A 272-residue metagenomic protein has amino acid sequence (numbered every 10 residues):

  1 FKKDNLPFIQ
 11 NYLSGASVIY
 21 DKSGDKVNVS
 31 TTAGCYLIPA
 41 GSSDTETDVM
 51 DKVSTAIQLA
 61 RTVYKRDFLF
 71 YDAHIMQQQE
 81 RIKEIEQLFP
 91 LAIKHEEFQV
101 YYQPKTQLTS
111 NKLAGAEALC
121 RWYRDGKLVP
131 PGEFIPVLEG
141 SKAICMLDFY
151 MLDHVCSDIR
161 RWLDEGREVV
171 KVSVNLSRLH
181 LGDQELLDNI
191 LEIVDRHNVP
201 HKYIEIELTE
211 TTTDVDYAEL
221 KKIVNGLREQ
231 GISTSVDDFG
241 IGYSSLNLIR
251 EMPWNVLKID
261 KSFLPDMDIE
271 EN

Functional and structural regions predicted by a protein language model:
F1-N5, D21-K26, S30-V49, H74-Q77 (+4 more regions): Catalytic strand-loop-helix junctions within cyclic-nucleotide turnover domains
F8, L108, K112-E117, K142-E219: Catalytic core of bacterial c-di-GMP phosphodiesterases, primarily the EAL and HD-GYP domains, capturing alpha-helical
N11-D21, D25, T32-G41, D48-V63 (+8 more regions): Cyclic nucleotide signaling catalytic output domains
S14, H95-Y101, C145, V169: PAS/PAS-like sensory domains
D21, T45, Q77-E84, K94 (+5 more regions): Signal-transducing alpha-helical linker
T32, Y36, Y101-Q103, L119-R121 (+4 more regions): A cross-family glycoside hydrolase active-site/sugar-binding cleft signature
R81-V137, N175, V236: Active-site core of bacterial EAL-family cyclic-dinucleotide phosphodiesterase domains
L191-M267: The catalytic core of metal-dependent phosphodiesterases that act on cyclic dinucleotides
